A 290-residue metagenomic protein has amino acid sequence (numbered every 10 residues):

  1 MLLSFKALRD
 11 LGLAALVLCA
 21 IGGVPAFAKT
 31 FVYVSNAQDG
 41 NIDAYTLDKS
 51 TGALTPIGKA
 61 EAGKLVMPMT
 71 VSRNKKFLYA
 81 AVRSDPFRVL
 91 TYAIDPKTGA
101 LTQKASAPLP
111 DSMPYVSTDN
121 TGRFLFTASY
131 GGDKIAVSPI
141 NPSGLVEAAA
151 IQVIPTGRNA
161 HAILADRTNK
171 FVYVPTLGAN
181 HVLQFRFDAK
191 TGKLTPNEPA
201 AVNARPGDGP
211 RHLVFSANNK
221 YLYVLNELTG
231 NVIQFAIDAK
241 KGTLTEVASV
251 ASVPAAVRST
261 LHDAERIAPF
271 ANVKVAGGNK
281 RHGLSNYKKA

Functional and structural regions predicted by a protein language model:
M1-L13: Bacterial N-terminal signal peptides that target proteins for export
F27-D48: An edge-strand/N-cap motif at the start of beta-rich repeat modules
V32-A37, S72, A80-S84, D119 (+7 more regions): Conserved beta-strand positions in repeat-built beta-propeller and related beta-rich domains
T46-G52, Y92-G99, S138-V146, F185-L194 (+1 more regions): Short loop/turn segments immediately following beta-strands, especially the blade-tip and inter-blade linker loops
T55-E61, T102-A107, A149-I154, N197-N203 (+1 more regions): A short beta-strand motif characteristic of beta-propeller blades
P56-G122: Blade-loop segments of beta-propeller domains
G63-N74, L109-F124, V153-F171, A204-Y221 (+2 more regions): Beta-rich, blade/repeat-based domains predominating in secreted/periplasmic proteins but also intracellular
Y173-G230: Loop-centered beta-sheet repeat module
